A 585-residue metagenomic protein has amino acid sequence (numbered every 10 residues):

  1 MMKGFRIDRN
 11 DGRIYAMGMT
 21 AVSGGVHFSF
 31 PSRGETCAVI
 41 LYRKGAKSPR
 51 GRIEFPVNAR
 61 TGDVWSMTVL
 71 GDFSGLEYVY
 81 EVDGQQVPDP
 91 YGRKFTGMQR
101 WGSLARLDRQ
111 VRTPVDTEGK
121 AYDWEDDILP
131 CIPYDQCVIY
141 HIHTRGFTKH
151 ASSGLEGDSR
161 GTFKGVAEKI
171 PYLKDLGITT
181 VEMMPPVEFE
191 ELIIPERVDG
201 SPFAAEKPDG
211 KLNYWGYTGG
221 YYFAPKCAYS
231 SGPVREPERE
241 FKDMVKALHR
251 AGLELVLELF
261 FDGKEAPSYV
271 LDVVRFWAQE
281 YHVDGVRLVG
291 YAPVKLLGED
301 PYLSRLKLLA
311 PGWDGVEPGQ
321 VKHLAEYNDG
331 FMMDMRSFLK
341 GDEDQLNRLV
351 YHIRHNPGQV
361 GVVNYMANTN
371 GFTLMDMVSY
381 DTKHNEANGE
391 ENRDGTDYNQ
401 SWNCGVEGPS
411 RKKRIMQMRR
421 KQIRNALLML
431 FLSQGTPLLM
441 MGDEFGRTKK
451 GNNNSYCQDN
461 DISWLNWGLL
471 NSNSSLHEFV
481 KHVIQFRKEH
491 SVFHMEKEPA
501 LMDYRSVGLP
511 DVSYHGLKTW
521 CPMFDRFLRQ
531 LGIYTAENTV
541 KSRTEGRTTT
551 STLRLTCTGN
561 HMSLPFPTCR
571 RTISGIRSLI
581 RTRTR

Functional and structural regions predicted by a protein language model:
M1-S23, P49-G51, A59-H141, T148-G154: The feature marks proteins involved in alpha-glucan
V22, V26-E35, Y514-P565: Carbohydrate-binding surface patches
F30, Y80, I142, L173 (+8 more regions): Conserved, mostly hydrophobic/aromatic
A105-D108, R112, H282, V294-G446 (+6 more regions): Conserved alpha/beta catalytic core and glycan-binding cleft of carbohydrate-active enzymes
V138-Y140, V181-M183, L255-L257, V286 (+2 more regions): Hydrophobic faces of well-ordered beta-strands that scaffold small-molecule active sites in alpha/beta enzyme cores
S153-T162, I193-R250, E254, F261-E280 (+2 more regions): Aromatic- and acidic-residue-enriched carbohydrate-binding clefts of CAZyme catalytic domains
K174-K211, G371, S379-K383: Carboxylate/His-rich catalytic cores and anion/metal-binding grooves
G559-R585: C-terminal beta-sandwich/jelly-roll accessory domains of carbohydrate-active enzymes
